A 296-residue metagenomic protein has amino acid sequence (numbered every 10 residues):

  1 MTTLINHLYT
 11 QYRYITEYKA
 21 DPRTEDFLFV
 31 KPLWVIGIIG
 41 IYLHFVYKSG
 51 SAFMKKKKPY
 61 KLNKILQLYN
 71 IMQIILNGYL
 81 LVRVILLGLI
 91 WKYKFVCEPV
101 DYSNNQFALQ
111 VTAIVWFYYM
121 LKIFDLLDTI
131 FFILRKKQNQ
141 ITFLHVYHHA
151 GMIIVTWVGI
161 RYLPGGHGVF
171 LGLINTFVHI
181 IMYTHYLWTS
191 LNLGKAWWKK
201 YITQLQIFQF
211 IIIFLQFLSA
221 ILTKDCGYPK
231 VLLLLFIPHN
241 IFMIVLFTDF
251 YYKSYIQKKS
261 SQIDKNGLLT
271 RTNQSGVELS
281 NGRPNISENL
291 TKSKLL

Functional and structural regions predicted by a protein language model:
M1-G172, T189, L193-F208, I212-L296: Membrane-helix and juxtamembrane interface regions of eukaryotic multi-pass membrane proteins
L173-Y183: Generic alpha-helical transmembrane segments
Y186: Surface-exposed charge patches
